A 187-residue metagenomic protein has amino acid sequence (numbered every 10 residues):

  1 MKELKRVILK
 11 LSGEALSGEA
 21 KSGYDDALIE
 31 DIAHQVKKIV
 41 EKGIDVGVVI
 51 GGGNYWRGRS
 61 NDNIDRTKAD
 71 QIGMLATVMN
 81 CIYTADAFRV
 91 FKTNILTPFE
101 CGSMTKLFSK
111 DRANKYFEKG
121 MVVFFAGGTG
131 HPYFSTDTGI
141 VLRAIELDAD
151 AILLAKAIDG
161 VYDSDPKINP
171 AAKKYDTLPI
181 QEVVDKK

Functional and structural regions predicted by a protein language model:
M1-V46: N-terminal glycine-/serine-/threonine-rich phosphate-binding loop
I8-S12, I50-G51, L96, F125-G127 (+1 more regions): Short beta-strand segments
A15-S17, G53-G58, G102-S103, H131-P132 (+1 more regions): Short, active-site-adjacent cap segments at secondary-structure transitions
L28, I32-Q35, G128-H131, A172-K187: Polyanion-binding loop/helix "lid" in catalytic or ligand-binding cores
G43-G47, G120-V123: Loop/turn-to-beta-strand initiation segments
I50-R66: Short, charge-patterned binding micro-sites
N61-V123, T138: Ligand-binding beta-strand-loop-alpha-helix segment within the catalytic cores of soluble metabolic enzymes
R89, D111-D163: Internal active-site segments that recognize and position negatively charged phosphoryl groups and nucleotide moieties
